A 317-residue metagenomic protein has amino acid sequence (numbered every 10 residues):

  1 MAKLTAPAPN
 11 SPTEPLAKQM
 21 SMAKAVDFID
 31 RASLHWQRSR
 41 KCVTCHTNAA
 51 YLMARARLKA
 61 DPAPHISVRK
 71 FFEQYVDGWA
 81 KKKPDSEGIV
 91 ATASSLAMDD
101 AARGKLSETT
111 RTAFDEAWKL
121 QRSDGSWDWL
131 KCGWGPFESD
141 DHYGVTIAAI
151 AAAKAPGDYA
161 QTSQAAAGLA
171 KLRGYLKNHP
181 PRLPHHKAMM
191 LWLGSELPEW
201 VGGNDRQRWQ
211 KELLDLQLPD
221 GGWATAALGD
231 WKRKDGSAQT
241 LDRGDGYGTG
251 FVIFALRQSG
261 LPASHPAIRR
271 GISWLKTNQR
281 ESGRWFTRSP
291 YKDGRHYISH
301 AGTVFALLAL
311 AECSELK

Functional and structural regions predicted by a protein language model:
M1-K18, R38-P64, K81-D115, S123-A170 (+3 more regions): An alpha-helical repeat/solenoid feature that recognizes helix-turn-helix modules
A23, D27, A49-L52: Short amphipathic alpha-helical segments
A25, I29, S33, F71-V76 (+5 more regions): Buried hydrophobic core positions in alpha-solenoid tandem helical repeats
A63-A80: A non-catalytic alpha/beta surface segment that caps or lines the substrate-entry region of metallo-dependent hydrolase
